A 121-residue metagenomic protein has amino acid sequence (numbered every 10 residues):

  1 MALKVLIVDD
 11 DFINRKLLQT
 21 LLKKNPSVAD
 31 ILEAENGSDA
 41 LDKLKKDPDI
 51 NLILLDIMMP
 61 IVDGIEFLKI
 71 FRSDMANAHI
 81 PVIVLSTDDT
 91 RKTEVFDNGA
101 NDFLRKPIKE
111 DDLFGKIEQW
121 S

Functional and structural regions predicted by a protein language model:
F12-L32: Two-component/phosphorelay signaling modules centered on CheY-like receiver
E33-D42, G64: Helix N-cap/capping motif at the beta->alpha junctions
D42, I65-A78: Short amphipathic alpha-helix used as the core "switch/output" element in two-component signaling
D56: Active-site residues of response regulator receiver
M59: Receiver (REC) domain active-site loop signature in two-component systems and cognate sites in sensor histidine kinases
E66, D88-D102, G115: Alpha4 helix (beta4-alpha4-beta5 surface) of REC/receiver domains from two-component response regulators
I83-L85: Hydrophobic/aromatic residues positioned on beta-strands within the core alpha/beta folds
I108-E118: C-terminal output helix
